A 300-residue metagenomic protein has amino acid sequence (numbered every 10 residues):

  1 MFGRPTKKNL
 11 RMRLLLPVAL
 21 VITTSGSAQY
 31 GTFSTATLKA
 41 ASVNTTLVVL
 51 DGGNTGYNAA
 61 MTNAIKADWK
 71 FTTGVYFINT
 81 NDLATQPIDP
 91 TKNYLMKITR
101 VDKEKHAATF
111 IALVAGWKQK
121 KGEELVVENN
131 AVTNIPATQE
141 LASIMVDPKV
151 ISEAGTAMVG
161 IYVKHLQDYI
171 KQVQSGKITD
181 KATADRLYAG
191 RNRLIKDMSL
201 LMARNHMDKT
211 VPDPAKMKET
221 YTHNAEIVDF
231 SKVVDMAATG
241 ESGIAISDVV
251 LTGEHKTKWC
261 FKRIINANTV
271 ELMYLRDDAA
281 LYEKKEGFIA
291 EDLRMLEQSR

Functional and structural regions predicted by a protein language model:
M1-A36: Bacterial Sec-dependent N-terminal signal peptides
L15, D82-I161, R294-R300: Extreme N-terminal leader/targeting regions
Q29-I111: Start-of-domain marker
Q29-T55, A59, N63, A215-R300: Hydrophilic extracytoplasmic domains
L50-G53, K97-A108, V114-G122, A203-K209 (+2 more regions): Short, flexible beta-strand-to-coil junctions
Y57-G74, E124-N129, V211-H223: Extended intrinsically disordered, low-complexity coil regions enriched in Ser, Thr, Gly, Ala and often Pro
F77-D82, E140, D229, N266: Short, solvent-exposed coil/turn linker segments
I144-D208: Surface-exposed beta-loop interaction hotspot
